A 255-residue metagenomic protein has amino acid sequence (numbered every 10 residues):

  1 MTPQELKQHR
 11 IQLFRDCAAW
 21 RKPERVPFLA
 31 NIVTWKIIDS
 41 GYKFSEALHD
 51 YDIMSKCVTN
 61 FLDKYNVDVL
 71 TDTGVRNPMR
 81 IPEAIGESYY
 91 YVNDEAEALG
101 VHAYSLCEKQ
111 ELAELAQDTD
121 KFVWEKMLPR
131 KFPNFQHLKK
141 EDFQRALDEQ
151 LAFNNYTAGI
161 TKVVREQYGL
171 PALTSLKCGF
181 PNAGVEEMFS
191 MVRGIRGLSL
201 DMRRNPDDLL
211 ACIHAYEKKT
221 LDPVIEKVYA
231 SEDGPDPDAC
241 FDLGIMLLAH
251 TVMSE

Functional and structural regions predicted by a protein language model:
M1-E255: Catalytic cores of TIM-barrel enzymes
